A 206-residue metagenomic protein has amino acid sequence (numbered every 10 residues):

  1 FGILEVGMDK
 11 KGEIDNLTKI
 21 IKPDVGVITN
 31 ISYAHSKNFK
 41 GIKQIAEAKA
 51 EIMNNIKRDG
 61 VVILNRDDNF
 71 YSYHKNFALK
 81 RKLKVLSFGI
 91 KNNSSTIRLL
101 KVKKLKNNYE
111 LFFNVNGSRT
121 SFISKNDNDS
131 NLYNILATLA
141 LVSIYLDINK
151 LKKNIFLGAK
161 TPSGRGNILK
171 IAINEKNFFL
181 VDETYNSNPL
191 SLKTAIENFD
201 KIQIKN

Functional and structural regions predicted by a protein language model:
F1-I3, V61, N206: Residue-level preference for the first positions of well-ordered beta-strands
F1-K11, L180-N186: Switch II (G3) loop of P-loop NTPases
K10, D24-F178, K201-I204: Acidic, Mg2+-coordinating active-site environments of NTP-dependent enzymes
E13-I14, H74, L192-A195: Hydrophobic side chains in well-ordered alpha-helices
I21: Active-site charged/polar residues at nucleotide-handling catalytic sites that mediate phosphoryl, nucleotidyl
P162, T184-N206: Active-site beta-alpha connecting loops in nucleotide-dependent enzymes
